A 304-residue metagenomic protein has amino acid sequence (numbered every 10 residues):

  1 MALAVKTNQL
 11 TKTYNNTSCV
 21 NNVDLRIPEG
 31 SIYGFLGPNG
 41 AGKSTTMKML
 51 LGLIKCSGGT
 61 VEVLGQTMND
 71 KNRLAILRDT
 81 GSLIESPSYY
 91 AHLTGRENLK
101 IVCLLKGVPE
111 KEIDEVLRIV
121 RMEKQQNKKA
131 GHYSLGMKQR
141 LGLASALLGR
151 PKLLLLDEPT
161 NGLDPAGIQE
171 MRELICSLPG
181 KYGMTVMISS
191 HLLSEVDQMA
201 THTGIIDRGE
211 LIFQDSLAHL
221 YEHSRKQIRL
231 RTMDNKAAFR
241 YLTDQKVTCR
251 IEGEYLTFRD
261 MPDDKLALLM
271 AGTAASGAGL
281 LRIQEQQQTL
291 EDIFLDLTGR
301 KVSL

Functional and structural regions predicted by a protein language model:
M1-L3, S303-L304: Short, Lys/Arg-enriched, disordered terminal segments
A2-T7, K12-I188, L193-D207, F213: ABC transporter nucleotide-binding domains
L77, L99-K100, D114-L117, Q169 (+4 more regions): Generic structural signal for individual residues within well-ordered alpha-helical segments across diverse proteins
S82, V108, M122, G180 (+4 more regions): Residue-level marker of structural boundaries
R172-D260: ABC transporter nucleotide-binding domain
I228-L297, L304: Short, charged/small-residue-rich alpha-helical element at the C-terminal edge of ABC transporter nucleotide-binding
